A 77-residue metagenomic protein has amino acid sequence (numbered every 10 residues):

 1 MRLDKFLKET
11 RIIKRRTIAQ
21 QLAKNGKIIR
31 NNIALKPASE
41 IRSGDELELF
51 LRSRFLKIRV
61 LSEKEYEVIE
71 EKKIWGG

Functional and structural regions predicted by a protein language model:
R2-K5, E9, R16-G77: Strongly charged
